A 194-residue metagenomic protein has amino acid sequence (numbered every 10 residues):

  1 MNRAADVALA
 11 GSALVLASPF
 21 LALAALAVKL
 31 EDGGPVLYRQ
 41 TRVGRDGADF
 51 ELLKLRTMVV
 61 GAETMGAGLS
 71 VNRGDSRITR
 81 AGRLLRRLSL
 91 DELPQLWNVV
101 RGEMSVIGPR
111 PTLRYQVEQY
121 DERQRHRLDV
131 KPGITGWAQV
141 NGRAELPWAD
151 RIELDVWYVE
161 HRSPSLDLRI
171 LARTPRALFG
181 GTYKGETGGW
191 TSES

Functional and structural regions predicted by a protein language model:
M1, A17, G74-D75, R86-L90 (+1 more regions): Short, solvent-exposed loop/helix junctions and linker helices that flank or host conserved functional motifs
M1-A62, N98, P164, R169-S194: A hydrophobic, helix-centered structural microdomain
A10, A25, Y38, T79-R83 (+2 more regions): Positions in alpha-helical segments
A24, G66-A67, I107-P109, Y115 (+3 more regions): Short, hydrophobic secondary-structure boundary micro-motifs
Y38-R77, T135-E153: Short, glycine-rich, amphipathic interfacial segments at transmembrane boundaries or analogous
M58, V71-K131, L171-T174: A short, structured surface patch at a secondary-structure boundary
V156-V159: Acyl-group handling in specialized metabolite and lipid biosynthesis
